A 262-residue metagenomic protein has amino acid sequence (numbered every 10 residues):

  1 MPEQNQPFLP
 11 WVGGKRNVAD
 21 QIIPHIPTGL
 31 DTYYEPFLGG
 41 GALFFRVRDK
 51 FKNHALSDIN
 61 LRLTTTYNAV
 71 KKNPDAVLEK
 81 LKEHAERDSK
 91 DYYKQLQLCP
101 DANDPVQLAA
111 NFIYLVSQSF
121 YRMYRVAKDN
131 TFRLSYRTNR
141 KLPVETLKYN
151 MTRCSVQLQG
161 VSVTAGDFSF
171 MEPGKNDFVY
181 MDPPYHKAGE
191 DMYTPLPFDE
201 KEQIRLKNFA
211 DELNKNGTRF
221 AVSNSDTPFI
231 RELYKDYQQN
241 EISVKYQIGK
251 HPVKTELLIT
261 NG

Functional and structural regions predicted by a protein language model:
M1-Y34, A42-L43, D49, P252: S-adenosyl-L-methionine
P2-V18, T28, N73-Y180, P184-D191 (+2 more regions): SAM-dependent nucleic-acid methyltransferase catalytic core
I22, Y33-V47, L56-N60, I113-F120 (+4 more regions): Conserved proline-anchored active-site loop of SAM-dependent methyltransferases that bridges a beta-strand
P24, D31-L98: SAM cofactor-binding core of SAM-dependent methyltransferases, primarily the Rossmann-like beta-alpha-beta module
V47-D49, M171-K175, F229-D236: Short loop/helix-cap segments at secondary-structure boundaries that form the rim of catalytic
L61-L63, H84, F170, T227 (+1 more regions): Residue-level detector of flexible, active-site-proximal loop/helix-junction positions within diverse enzyme catalytic
P195, D199-G262: Long, positively charged, glycine-interspersed low-complexity recognition regions
